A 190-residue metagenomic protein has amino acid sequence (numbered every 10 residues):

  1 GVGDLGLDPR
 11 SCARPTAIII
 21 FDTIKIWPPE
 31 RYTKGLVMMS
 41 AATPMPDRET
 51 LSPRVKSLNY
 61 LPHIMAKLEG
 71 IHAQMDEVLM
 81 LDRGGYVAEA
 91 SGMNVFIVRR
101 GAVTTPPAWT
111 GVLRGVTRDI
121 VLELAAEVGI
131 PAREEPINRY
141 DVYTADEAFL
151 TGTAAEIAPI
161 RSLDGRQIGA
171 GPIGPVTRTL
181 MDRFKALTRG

Functional and structural regions predicted by a protein language model:
V2-G190: Helix-start/capping segments and mature chain N-termini
